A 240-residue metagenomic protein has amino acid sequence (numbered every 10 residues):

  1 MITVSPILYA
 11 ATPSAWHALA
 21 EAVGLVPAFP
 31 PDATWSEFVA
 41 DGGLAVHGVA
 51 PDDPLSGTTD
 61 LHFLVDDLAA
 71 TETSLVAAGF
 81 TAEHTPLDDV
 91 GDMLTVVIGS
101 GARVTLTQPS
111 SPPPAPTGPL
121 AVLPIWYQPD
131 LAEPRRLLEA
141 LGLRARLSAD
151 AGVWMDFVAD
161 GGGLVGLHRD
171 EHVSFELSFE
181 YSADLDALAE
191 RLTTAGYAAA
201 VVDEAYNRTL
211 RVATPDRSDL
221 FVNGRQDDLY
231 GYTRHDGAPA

Functional and structural regions predicted by a protein language model:
M1-A18, T59-L61, T107-R136, A140-R144 (+2 more regions): N-terminal beta-strand motif that seeds the catalytic metal site of vicinal oxygen chelate
I2-T12, F38, A50-A78, D92-V97 (+4 more regions): Vicinal oxygen chelate
A15-A22, L75, G101, P134-E139 (+2 more regions): Conserved active-site tyrosine of GNAT-family acetyltransferases
E21-A28, G79-T81, E139-R146, Y197: Conserved acetyl-CoA-binding loop of GNAT-fold acetyltransferases
G24-T59, A102-S110, L143-F179, V212-L229: Conserved short beta-strand elements that form part of the metal-binding/catalytic scaffold of enzyme active sites
T34, L68, D130-L131, V153: A generic "binding-loop/recognition-motif" signal
V76-L120, I125, S148-D150, D156-G166 (+1 more regions): Vicinal oxygen chelate
